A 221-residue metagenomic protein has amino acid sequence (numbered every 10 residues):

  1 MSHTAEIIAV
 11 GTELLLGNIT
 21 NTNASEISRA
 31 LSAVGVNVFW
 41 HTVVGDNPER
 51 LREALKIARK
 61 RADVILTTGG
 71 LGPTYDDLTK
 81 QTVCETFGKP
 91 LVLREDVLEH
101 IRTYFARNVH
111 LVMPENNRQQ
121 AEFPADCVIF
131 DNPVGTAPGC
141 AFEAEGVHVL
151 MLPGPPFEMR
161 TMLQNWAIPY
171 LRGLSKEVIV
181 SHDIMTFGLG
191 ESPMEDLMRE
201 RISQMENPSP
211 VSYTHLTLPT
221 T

Functional and structural regions predicted by a protein language model:
T4-V34, W40-H41: Glycine-rich phosphate/diphosphate-binding loop of Rossmann-like nucleotide-binding domains
V10-T12, T67-L71, Y75, P153-G154: Glycine-rich beta-strand-to-loop/alpha-helix junction loops that act as flexible
W40-E49: Short beta->alpha junction loops
R50, K60, L78-L174: Proline/glycine-rich low-complexity loops and linkers
D63: Conserved acidic residues
S175-G190: Short glycine-/aliphatic-rich beta-strand segments at the starts of folded cytosolic domains
L189-N207: Short amphipathic alpha-helix segments
T214-T220: Conserved small/polar residues in nucleotide/adenosyl-binding loops
